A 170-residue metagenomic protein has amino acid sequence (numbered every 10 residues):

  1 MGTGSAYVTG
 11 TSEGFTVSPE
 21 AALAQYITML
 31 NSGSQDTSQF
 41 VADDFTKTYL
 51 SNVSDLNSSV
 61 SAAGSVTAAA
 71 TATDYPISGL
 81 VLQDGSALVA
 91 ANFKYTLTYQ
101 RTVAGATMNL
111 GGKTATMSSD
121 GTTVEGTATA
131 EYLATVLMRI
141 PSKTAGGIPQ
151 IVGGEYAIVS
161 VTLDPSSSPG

Functional and structural regions predicted by a protein language model:
M1-T67: Core segments of small alpha/beta cavity-forming domains
G2, Y7, T71, Q83 (+1 more regions): Extracellularly exposed regions in secreted/surface proteins, prominently low-complexity, repeat-rich
G14, I77, V124-G126: Short, flexible coil/linker segments at or flanking structured domains
N31, K94, K143: Residue-level marker of positions within ordered structural domains that often coincide with functionally constrained
S38, A42, S58, V89 (+2 more regions): Polar low-complexity intrinsically disordered regions
A68-L82: Short amphipathic beta-strand and strand-loop transition segments with alternating hydrophobic
G85-L97: A short hydrophobic beta-strand element
